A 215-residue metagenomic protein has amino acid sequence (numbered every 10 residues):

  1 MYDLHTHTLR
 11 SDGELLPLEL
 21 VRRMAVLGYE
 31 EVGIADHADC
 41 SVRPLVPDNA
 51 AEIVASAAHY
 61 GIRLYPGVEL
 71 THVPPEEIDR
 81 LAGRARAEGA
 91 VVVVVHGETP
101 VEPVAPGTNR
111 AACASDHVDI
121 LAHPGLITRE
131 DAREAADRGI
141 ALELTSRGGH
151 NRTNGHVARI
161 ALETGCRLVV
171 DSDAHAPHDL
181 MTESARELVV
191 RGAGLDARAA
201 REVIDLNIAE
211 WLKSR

Functional and structural regions predicted by a protein language model:
Y2-T6, R80, E102, R110-R215: Charged catalytic cores and adjacent phosphate/nucleic-acid-binding surfaces used for phosphate/nucleic-acid chemistry
H7, A38-D39, E69-T71, E98 (+2 more regions): Catalytic metal-binding/acid-base residues of hydrolase active sites
L9-P47: Metal-associated gating/positioning segment near the N- to mid-region
G13, V42-R43, P75, A105 (+2 more regions): Alpha-helix N-cap/helix-start motif
L15, E19, D48, G107 (+2 more regions): Conserved active-site and cofactor/substrate-binding residues in soluble primary-metabolism enzymes
G28-G33, V54, R63, V190-R191: Active-site gating loops and adjacent loop-to-helix segments of metal-dependent hydrolytic enzymes
E30-E31, R63, V91, A141 (+2 more regions): Residue-level detector of anion-binding/catalytic polar loops
R43-L144, L212-S214: Extended substrate/RNA-proximal surfaces in nucleic-acid metabolism proteins
